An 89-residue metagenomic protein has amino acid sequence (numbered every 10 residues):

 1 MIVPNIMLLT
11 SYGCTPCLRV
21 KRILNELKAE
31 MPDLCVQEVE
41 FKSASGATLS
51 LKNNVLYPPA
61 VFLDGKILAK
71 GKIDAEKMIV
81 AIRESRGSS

Functional and structural regions predicted by a protein language model:
M1-E30: Local sequence-structure signature of Cys/Sec-based thiol-disulfide redox active-site neighborhoods
C17, D33, P59-A60: Hydrophobic residues in alpha-helical membrane-spanning segments
A29-D33, E84-G87: Secondary-structure boundary motif
D33-G46: Thiol-based oxidoreductase modules, predominantly thioredoxin-like and allied folds used for disulfide exchange
K52-F62: Structural micro-motif
L63-S89: Non-catalytic, surface beta->alpha helical segment in thiol-disulfide oxidoreductase systems
